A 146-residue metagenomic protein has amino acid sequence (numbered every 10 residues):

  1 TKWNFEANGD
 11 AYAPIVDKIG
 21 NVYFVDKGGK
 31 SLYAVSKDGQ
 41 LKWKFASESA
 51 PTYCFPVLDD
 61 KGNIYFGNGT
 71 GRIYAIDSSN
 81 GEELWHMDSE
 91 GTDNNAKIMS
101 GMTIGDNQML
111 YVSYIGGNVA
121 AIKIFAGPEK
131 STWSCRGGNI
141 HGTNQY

Functional and structural regions predicted by a protein language model:
T1-Y146: Extracytoplasmic/lumenal domain signature
